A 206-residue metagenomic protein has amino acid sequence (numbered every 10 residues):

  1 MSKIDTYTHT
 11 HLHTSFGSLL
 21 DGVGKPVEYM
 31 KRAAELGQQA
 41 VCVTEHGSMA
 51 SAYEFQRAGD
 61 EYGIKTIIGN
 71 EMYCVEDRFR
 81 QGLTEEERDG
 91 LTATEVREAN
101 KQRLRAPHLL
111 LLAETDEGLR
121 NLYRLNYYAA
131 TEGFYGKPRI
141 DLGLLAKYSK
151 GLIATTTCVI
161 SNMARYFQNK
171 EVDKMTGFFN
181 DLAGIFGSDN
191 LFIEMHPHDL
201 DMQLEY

Functional and structural regions predicted by a protein language model:
M1-Y206: Phosphodiester-processing cores and adjacent nucleic acid-binding clamps
